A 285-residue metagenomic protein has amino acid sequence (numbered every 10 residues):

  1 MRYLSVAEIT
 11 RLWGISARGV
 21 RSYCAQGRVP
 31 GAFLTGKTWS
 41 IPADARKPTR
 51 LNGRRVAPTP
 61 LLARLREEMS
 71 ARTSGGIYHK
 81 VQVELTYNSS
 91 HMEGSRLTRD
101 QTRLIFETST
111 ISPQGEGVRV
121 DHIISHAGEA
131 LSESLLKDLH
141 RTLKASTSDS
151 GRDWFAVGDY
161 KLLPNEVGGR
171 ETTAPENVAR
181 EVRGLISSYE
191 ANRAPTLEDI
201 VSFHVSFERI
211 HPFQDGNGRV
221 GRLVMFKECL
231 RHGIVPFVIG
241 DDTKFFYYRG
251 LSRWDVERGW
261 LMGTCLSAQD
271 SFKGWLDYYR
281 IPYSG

Functional and structural regions predicted by a protein language model:
M1-V29, F33-G285: FIC/Doc superfamily catalytic core
